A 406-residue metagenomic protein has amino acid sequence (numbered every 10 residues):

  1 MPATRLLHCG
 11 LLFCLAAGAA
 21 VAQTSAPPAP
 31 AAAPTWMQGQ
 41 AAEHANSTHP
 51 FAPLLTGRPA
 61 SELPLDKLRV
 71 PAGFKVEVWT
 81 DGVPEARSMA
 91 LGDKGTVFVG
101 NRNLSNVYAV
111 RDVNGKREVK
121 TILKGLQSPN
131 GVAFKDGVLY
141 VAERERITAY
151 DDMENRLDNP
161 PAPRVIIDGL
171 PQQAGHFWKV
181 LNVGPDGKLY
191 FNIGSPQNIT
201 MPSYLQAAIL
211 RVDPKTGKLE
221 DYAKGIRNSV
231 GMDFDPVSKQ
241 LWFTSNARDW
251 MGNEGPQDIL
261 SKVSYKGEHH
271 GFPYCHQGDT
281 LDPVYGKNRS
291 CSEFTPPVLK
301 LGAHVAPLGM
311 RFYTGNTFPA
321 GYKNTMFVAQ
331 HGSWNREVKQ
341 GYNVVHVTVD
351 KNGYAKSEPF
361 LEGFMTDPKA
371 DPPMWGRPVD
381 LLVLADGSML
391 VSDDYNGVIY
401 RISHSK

Functional and structural regions predicted by a protein language model:
P27-P71, W178, S195-N198, Y204-A207 (+5 more regions): Beta-propeller domain segments
V78-V83, K120-G125, I166-Q173, D221-G225 (+3 more regions): Surface loop/turn motifs at the tips and blade-to-blade linkers of beta-strand repeat domains
E85, N103, E118, G125-S128 (+9 more regions): Beta-rich catalytic cores
T96-G100, V138-V141, K188-N192, Q240-T244 (+3 more regions): Conserved beta-propeller blade signature
N101-R102, R144-R146, D152, G194-P196 (+4 more regions): Short loop/turn segments immediately following the C-termini of beta-strands
V119, S128, A133, E145-G184 (+2 more regions): Asp-box/WD-like beta-propeller blade repeats and closely related beta-sheet repeat scaffolds
L382-K406: Blade-level signature of beta-propeller repeat domains, shared across WD40, Kelch, NHL, RCC1 and BNR/Asp-box propellers
